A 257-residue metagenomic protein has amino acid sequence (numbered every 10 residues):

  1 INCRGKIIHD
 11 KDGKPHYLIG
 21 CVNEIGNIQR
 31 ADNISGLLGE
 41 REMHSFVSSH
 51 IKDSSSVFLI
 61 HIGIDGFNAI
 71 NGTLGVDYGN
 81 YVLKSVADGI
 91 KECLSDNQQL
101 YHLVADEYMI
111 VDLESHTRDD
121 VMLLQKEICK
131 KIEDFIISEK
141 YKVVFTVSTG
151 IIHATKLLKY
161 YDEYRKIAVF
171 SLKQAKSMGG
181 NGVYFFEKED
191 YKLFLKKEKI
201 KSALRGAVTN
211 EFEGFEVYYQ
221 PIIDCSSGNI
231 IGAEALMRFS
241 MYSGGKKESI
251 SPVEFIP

Functional and structural regions predicted by a protein language model:
N2-L18, I230, M241: Short loop/turn elements at sensory-signaling interfaces that couple input to output
C3, I7-H9, L100, E127 (+7 more regions): Cyclic nucleotide signaling catalytic output domains
K11-G39, S177, K188-L195: Sensory coupling linkers of modular signal transduction proteins
I19-C21, L59, A235-M237, M241: Sensory beta-sandwich core in regulatory modules of signaling proteins
Q29-F58, D65-E92, Y101-A105, M109-I110 (+5 more regions): Conserved long alpha-helical elements within nucleotide-processing catalytic cores of c-di-GMP signaling and class III
Q98-L103, V143: A short pre-motif secondary-structure segment
V111-V121, S138-K142, T146-Y164, E189-L193 (+2 more regions): Catalytic strand-loop-helix junctions within cyclic-nucleotide turnover domains
K196-I256: Active-site core of bacterial EAL-family cyclic-dinucleotide phosphodiesterase domains
